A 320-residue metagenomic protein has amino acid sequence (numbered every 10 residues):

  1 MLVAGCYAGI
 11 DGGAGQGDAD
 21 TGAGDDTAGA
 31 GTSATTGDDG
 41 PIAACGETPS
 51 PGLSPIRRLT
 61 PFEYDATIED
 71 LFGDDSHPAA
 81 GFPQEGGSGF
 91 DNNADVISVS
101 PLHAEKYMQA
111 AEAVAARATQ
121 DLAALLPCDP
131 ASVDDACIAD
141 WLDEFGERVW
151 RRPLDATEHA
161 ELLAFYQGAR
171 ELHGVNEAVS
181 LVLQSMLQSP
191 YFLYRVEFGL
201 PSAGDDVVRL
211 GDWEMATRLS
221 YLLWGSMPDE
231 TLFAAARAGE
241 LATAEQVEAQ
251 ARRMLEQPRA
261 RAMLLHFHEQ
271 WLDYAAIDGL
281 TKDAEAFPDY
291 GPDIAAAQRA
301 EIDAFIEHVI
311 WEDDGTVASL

Functional and structural regions predicted by a protein language model:
M1-E47: Ser/Thr-rich, Pro/Gly/Ala-heavy low-complexity intrinsically disordered linkers and tails of secreted extracellular
L2-G5, G13, L125-D129, T157: Low-complexity, intrinsically disordered/propeptide-like segments
A44-P130, D135-D143, E158-L320: Short, structured secondary-structure elements that scaffold catalytic or ligand/cofactor-binding regions
R151: A motif-centric signal for short, conserved binding hotspots located in accessible loops or intrinsically disordered
